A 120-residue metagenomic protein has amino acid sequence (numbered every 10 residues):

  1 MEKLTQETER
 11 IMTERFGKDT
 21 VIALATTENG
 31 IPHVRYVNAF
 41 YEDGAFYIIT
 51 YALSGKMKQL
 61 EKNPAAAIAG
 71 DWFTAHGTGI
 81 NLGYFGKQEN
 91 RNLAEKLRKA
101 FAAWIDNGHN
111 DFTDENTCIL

Functional and structural regions predicted by a protein language model:
M1-K18: Extreme N-terminal tail/first-helix region
E2-K3, T74-L120: Charged, gly/pro-rich active-site loop segments
E14-E28, A65-A69: A short, Trp-centered hydrophobic/proline-enriched beta-strand micro-motif
T20, R35, P64, N116-C118: Residue-level marker for the onset of beta-strands and adjacent loop->beta junctions in well-ordered domains
V21-I22, V34-A45: Short, basic, glycine/proline-bearing loop/turn elements
F40-T74: A short mixed-secondary-structure module that forms the rim of ligand-binding clefts
